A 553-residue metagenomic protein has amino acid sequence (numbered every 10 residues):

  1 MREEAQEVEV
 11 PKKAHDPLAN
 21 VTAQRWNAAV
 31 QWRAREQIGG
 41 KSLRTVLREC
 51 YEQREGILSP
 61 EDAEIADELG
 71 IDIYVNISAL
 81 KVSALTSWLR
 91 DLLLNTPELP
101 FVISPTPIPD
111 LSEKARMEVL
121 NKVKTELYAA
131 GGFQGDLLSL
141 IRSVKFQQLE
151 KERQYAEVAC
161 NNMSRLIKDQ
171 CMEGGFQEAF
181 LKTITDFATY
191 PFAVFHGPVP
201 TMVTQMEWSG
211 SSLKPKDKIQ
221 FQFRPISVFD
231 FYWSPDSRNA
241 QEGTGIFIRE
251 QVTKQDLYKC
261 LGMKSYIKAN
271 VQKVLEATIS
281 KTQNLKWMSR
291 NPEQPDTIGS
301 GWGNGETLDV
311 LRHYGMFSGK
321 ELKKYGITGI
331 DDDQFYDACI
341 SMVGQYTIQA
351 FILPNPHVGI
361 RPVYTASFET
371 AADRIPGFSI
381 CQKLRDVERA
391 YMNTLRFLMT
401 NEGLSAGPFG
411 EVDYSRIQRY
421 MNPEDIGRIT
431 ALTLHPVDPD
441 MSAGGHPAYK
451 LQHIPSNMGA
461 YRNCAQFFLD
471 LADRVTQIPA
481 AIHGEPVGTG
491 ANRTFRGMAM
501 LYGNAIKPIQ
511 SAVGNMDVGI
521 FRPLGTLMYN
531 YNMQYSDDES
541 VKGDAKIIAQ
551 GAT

Functional and structural regions predicted by a protein language model:
M1-Y336, A460, C464-F467: Extended, helix-rich architectural segments
A115-L120, A193-H196, D413-P423, F495-Y502 (+1 more regions): Eukaryote-specific, cytoplasm-facing alpha-helical/coiled-coil scaffolding segments in long proteins
Q148-E152, A372, G503-K507: Aromatic/His-enriched, Gly/Pro-containing loop or helix-boundary segments that lie immediately adjacent to catalytic
C160, A188, I380, L384-V387 (+7 more regions): Active-site-proximal structural scaffolding
C171-G175, F195, V199-M202, D256 (+5 more regions): A generic secondary-structure signal for well-formed alpha-helical elements
E178-F187, H196-P200, E402-Y414, I482-T489 (+1 more regions): Short coil/turn segments at secondary-structure boundaries
G197-V199, T494-T553: Extended amphipathic alpha-helical segments with heptad-repeat/coiled-coil character used for oligomerization, fusion
G299-G301, D309-N492: Extended, charged amphipathic alpha-helical segments
